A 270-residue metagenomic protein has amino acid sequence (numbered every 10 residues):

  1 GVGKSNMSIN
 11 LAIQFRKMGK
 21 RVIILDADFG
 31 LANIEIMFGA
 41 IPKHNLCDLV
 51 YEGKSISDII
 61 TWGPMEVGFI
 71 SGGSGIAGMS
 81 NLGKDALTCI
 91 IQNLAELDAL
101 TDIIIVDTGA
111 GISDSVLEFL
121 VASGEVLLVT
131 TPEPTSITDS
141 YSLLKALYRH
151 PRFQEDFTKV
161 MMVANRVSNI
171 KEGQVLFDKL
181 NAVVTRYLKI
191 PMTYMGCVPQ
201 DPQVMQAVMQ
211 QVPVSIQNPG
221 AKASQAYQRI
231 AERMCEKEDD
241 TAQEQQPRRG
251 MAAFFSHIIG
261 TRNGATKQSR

Functional and structural regions predicted by a protein language model:
G1-D28: Walker A/P-loop phosphate-binding motif and the immediately C-terminal alpha-helix
I24-A99, V208-M209: P-loop/Walker-type NTP enzyme "switch/lid" segment
G39-H44, A146-L147, D178-N181, V214: Short, hinge-like loop/turn segments at secondary-structure boundaries
I103, G109-G196, Q206: Conserved catalytic-core segment of NTP-binding enzymes
V208-A226: C-terminal boundary of histidine-terminating zinc-finger modules
I216-P219, E238-Q246: C-terminal helical "lid" subdomain and adjoining coupling/linker elements of P-loop NTPases
E244-R270: A short, charged, Gly/Pro-tolerant segment at domain boundaries
